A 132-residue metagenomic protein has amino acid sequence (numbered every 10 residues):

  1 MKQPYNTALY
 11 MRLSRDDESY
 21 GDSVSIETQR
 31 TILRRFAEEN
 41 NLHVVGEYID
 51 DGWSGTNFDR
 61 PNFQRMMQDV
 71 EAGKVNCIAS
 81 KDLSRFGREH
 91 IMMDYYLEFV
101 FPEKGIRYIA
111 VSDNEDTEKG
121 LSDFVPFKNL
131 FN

Functional and structural regions predicted by a protein language model:
M1-N132: Short, structured surface patches at the beginning of a domain
